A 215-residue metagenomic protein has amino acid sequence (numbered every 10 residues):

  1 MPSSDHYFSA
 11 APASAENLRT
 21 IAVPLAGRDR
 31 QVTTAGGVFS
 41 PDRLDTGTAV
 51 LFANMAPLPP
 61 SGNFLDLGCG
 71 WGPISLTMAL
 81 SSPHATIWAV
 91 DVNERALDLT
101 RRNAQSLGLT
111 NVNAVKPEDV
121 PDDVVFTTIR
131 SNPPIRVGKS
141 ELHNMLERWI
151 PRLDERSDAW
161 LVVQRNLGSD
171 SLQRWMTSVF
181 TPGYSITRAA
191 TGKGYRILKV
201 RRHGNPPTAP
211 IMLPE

Functional and structural regions predicted by a protein language model:
M1-A26, G37-P41, E215: N-terminal auxiliary segments of SAM/dcSAM-dependent transferases
A35-A53: Conserved SAM-binding loop and adjacent beta-strand
G47-S131: Conserved SAM/SAH cofactor-binding pocket of Class I
S131-S140: Glycine-rich phosphate-binding "P-loop"
H143-E155: A short glycine-rich, Lys/Arg-flanked "PGG" loop and its adjoining helix->strand segment in the class I
R156-Q164: Conserved beta-strand signature within the Rossmann-like core of class I S-adenosyl-L-methionine
Q164-T181: Conserved class I S-adenosyl-L-methionine
A190-E215: Core SAM-dependent methyltransferase catalytic element
